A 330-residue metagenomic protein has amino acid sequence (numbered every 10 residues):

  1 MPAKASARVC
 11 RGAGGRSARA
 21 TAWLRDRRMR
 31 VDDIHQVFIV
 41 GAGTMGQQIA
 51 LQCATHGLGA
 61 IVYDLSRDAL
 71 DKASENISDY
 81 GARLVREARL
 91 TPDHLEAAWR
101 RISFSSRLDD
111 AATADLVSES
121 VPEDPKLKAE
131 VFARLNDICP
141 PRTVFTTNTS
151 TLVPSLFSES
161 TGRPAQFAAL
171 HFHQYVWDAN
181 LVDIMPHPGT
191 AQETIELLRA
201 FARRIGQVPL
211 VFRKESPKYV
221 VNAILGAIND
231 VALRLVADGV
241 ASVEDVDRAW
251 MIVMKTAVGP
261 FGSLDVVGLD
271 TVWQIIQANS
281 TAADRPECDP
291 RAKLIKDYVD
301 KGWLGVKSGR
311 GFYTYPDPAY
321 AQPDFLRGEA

Functional and structural regions predicted by a protein language model:
M29-R83, E87: NAD(P)+-binding Rossmann beta1-loop-alpha1 motif at the extreme N-terminus of oxidoreductases
R30, H56, E193-E196, R203-K214 (+2 more regions): NAD(P)-dependent Rossmann-like dehydrogenase/reductase catalytic/cofactor-binding core
T55-L58, Y175-M185, A257-V258, Q277: Acidic/polar active-site rim loop that often engages polyanionic ligands
I61, V221, L225-V231: Structural/interface elements that position substrates and couple domains in central-metabolism enzymes
L65, A69-K72, R83-V144: Rossmann-like NAD(P)-binding element
V144-K214, K218-N222: Rossmann-fold dinucleotide-binding core
